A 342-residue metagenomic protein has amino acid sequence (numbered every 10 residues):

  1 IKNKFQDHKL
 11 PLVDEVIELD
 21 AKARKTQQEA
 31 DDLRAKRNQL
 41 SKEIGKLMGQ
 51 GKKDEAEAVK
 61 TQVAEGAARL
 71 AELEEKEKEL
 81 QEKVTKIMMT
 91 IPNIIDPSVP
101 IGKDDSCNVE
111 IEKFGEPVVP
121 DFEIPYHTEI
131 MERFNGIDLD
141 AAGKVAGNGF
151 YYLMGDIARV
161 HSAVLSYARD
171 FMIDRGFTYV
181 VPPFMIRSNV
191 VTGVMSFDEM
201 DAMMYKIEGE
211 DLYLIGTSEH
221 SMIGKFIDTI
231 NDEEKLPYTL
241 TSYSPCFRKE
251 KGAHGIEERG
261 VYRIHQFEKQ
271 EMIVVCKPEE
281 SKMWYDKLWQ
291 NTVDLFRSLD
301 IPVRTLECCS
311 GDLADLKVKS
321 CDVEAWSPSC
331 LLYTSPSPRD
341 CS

Functional and structural regions predicted by a protein language model:
I1-P117: N-terminal alpha-helical targeting/anchoring segments
N93, P97-D105, D121-A253: Active-site loop/lid in soluble adenylation, ligation, and acyl-transfer enzymes
N148-A158, I273-Y285: Short histidine-centered catalytic/ligand-binding loop motif
V194-F197, S310-L331: Short glycine/threonine-rich loop-to-helix capping motif typified by GTGT followed within a few residues by an Asp-Pro
P245, V261-R263, V274, C321-S327: Short beta-strand elements
S281-V318: Extended C-terminal subregions enriched in glycine
Y333-S342: Single conserved hydrophobic/aromatic residue that forms the stacking wall/gate of nucleotide- or nucleobase-binding
